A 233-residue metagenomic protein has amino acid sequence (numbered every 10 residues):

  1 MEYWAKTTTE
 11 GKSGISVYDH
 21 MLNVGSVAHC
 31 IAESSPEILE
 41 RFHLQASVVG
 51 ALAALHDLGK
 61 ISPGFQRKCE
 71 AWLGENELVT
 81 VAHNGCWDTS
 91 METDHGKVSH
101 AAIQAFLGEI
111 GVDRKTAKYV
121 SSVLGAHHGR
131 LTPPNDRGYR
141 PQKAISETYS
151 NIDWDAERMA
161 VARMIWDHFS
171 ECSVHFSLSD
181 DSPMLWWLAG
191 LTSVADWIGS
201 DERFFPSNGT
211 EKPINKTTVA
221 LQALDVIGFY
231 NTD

Functional and structural regions predicted by a protein language model:
E2-G11, V17-T232: Accessory nucleic-acid engagement/destabilization modules that flank
